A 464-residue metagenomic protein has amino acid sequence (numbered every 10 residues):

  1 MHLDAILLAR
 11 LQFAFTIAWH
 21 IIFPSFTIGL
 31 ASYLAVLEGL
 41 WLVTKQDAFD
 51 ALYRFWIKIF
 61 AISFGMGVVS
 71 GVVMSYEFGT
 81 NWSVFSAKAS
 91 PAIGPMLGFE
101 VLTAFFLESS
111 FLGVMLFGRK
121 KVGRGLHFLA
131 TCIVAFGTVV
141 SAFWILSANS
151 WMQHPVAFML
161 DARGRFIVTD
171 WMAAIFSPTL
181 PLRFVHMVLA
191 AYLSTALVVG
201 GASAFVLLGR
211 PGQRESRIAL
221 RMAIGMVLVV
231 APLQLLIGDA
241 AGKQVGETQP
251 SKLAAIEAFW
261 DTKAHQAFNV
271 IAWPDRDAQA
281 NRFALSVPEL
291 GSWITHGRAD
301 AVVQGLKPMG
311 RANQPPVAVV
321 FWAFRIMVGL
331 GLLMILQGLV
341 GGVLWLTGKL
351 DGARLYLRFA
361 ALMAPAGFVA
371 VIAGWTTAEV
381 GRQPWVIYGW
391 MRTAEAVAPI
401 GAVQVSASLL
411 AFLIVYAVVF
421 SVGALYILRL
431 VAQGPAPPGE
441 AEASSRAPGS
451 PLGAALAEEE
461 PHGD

Functional and structural regions predicted by a protein language model:
M1-D464: Polytopic transmembrane helical bundles with strong interfacial aromatic enrichment
